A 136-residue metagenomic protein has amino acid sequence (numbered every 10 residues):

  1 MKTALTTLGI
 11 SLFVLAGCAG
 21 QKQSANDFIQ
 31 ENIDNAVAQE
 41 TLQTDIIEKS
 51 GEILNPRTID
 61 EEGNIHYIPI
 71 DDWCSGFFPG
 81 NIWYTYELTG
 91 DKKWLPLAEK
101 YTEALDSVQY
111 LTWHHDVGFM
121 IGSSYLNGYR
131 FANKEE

Functional and structural regions predicted by a protein language model:
M1-D27: Bacterial Sec-dependent N-terminal signal peptides
K22-E136: Glycan-recognition and catalytic cores of secretory/periplasmic carbohydrate-active enzymes
